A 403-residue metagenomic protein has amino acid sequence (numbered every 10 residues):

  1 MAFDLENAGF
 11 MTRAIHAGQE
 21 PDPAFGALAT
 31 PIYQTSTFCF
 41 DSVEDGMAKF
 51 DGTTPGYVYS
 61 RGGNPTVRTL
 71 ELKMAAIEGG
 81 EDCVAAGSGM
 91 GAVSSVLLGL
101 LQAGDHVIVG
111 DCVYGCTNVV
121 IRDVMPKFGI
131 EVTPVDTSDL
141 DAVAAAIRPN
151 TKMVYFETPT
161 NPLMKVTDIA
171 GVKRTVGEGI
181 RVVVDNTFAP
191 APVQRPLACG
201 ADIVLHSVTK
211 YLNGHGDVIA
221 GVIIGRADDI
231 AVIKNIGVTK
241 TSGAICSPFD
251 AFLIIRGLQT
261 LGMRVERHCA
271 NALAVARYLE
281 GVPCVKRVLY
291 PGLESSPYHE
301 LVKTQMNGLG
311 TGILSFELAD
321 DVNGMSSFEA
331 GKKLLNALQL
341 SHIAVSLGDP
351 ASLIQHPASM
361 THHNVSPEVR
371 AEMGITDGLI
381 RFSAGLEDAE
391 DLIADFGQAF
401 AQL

Functional and structural regions predicted by a protein language model:
M1-T54: N-terminal glycine-rich, Lys/His-bearing helix-loop that initiates the first secondary-structure elements of many
A2-N7, A14-H16, E20-P23, C83-C284 (+1 more regions): Conserved PLP-enzyme active-site core in the AAT-like
Q19-P21, Q34-F40, F188, K210 (+7 more regions): Glycine-rich beta-alpha junction loops
S42-G91, N118-D123: Conserved N-terminal alpha-helix of the aminotransferase class I/II PLP-enzyme fold
T54, V218, L309-I313, D377-R381: Short, solvent-exposed beta-strand edge segments and adjacent coil->beta transition regions
R122-D123, E131, P149-K152, D320-V322 (+1 more regions): PLP-dependent enzyme catalytic core of the Aspartate aminotransferase-like
I254-M263, T311-G324, R381-G385: Short, well-ordered beta-strand elements within core beta-sheets of diverse protein domains
L273-A351, V365-A371: Conserved small-domain helix->loop->beta segment predominantly found in fold-type I
